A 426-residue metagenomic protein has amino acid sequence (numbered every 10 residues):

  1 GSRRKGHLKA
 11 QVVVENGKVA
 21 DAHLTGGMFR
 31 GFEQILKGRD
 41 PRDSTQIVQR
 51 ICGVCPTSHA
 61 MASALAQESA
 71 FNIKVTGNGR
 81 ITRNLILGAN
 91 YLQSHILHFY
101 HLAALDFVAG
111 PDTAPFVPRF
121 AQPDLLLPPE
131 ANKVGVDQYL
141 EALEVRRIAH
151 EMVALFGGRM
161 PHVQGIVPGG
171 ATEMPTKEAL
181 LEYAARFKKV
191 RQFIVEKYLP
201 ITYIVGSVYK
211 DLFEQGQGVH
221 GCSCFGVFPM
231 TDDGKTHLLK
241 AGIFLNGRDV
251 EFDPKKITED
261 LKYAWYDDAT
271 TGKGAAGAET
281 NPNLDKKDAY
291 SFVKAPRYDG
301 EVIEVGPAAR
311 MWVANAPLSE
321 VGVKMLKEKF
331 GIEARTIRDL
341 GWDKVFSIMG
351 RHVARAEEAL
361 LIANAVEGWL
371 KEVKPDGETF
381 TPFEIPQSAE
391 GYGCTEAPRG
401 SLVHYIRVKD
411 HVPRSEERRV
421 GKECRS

Functional and structural regions predicted by a protein language model:
G1-R399, K409-D410, R419-K422, S426: Active-site bordering "gate/hinge" segments that shape substrate access to catalytic or cofactor-binding pockets
H404-R407: A translation/RNA-centric and nucleic-acid-associated enzymatic feature enriched in Class II aminoacyl-tRNA synthetases
R414: Catalytic-core signal marking the mid-to-C-terminal active-site face
